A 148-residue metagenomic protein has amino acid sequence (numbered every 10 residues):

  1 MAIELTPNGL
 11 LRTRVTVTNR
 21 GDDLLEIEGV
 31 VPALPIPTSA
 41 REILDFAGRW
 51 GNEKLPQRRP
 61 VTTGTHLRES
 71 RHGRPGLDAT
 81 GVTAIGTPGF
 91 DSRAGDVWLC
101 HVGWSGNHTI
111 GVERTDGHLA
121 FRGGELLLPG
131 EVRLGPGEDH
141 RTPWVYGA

Functional and structural regions predicted by a protein language model:
M1-R114, H118, L128-G130: Polysaccharide-binding surfaces and accessory modules of carbohydrate-active proteins
V132-A148: Short Pro-Gly-centered flexible turn/kink motifs
